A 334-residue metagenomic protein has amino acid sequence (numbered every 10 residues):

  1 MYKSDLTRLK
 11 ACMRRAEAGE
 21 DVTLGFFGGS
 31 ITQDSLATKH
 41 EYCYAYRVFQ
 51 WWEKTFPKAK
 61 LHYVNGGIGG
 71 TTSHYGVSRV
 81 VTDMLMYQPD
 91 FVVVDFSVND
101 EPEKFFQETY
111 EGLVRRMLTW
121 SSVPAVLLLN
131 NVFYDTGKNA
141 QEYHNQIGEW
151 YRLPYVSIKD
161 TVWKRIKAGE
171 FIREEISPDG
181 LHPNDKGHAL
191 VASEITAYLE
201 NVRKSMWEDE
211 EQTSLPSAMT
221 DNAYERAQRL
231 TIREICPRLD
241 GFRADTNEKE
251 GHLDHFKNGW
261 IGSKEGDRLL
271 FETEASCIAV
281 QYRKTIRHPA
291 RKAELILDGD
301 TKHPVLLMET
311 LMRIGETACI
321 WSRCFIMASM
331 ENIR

Functional and structural regions predicted by a protein language model:
M1-G66, R79-Q88, R268-E274, I278-P289 (+4 more regions): Serine-esterase "nucleophile elbow" of acetyl-processing enzymes
M1-K3, S30-I31, F56, N65-V81 (+3 more regions): Cell-envelope and extracellular/periplasmic
M1-Y2, S193-R334: Conserved catalytic region of serine esterases and O-acyltransferases that act on ester linkages in lipids
Y2-R8, F133-I235: Catalytic His-Asp segment of secreted/periplasmic serine-dependent ester chemistry enzymes
T23, H62, P124-A125, P154: Proline-centered loop/turn at the N-terminus of a beta-strand
S35-H40, Y75-V77, E103-F106, N139-Q141: Short, solvent-exposed loop/turn and secondary-structure capping segments
Y46, Q50, S78, T82 (+4 more regions): Solvent-exposed, polar/charged alpha-helical surfaces in well-ordered, non-transmembrane soluble domains, broadly
D95-N99, E108-Q146: Active-site segments of SGNH/GDSL-like serine hydrolases that catalyze O-acetyl group transfer/hydrolysis on lipids
